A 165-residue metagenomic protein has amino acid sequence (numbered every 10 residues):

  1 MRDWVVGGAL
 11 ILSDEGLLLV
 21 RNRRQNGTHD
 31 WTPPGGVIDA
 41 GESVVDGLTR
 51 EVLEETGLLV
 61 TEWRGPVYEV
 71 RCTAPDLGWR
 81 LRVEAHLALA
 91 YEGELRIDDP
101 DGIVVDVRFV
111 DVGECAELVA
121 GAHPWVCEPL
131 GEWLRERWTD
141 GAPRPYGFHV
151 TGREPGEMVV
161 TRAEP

Functional and structural regions predicted by a protein language model:
M1-L18, V37-A40, Y68-E69, L87: Conserved N-terminal beta-strand and adjoining loop/helix that marks the start of the Nudix/MutT-like hydrolase domain
V5-G7, E15, L81-E84, V105 (+1 more regions): Change "...and in nucleic-acid phosphodiester-cleaving endonucleases..." to "...and in nucleic-acid processing enzymes
L12, N22-R23, T73: A generic structural motif
E15, R23-R24, E92, G113: Short, flexible active-site-adjacent loop segments at beta-strand->alpha-helix junctions, enriched in small/polar
G16-E54: Conserved Nudix-box catalytic region and its N-terminal flanking loop in Nudix hydrolases and closely related
H29, G102-P165: Nudix hydrolase/Nudix homology domain
I38-E62, R71-W125, A163-P165: Unchanged
